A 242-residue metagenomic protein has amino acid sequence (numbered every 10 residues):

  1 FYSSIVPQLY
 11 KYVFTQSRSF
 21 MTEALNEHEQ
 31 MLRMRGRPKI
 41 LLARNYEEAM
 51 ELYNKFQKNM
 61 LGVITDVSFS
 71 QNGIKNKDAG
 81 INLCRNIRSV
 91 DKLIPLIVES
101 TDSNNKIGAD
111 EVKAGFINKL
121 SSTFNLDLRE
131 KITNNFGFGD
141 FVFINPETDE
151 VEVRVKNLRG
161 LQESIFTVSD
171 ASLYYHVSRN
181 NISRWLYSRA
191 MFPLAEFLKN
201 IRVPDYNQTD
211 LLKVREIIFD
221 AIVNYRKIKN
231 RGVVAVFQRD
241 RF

Functional and structural regions predicted by a protein language model:
F1-S3, L42-R44, K75-N76, I97-F141 (+1 more regions): Output/docking surface of receiver
S3-S19: Amphipathic alpha1 helix at the N-terminus of the CheY-like receiver
S19-G62: Acidic, metal-coordinating helix/loop segments flanking the phosphotransfer/catalytic sites of two-component signaling
E51-N54, N72-L93: Short amphipathic alpha-helix used as the core "switch/output" element in two-component signaling
L61-T65, N82-N105, I117-N118: A short, hydrophobic beta-strand element within the central beta-sheet of small alpha/beta folds
I64-G73: Active-site residues of response regulator receiver
S172-P204: Amphipathic alpha-helical packing elements
V223-F242: Long, charge-patterned amphipathic interaction tracts in eukaryotic proteins
